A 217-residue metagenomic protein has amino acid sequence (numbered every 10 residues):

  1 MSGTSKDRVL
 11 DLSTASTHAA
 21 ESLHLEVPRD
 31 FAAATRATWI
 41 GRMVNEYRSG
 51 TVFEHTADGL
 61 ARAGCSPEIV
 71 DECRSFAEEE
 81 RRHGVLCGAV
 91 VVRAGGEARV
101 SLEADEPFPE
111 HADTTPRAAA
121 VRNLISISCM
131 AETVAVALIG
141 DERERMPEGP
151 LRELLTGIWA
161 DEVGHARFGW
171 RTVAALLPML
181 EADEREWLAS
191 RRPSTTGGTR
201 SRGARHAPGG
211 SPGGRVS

Functional and structural regions predicted by a protein language model:
M1-S217: Non-heme di-metal
